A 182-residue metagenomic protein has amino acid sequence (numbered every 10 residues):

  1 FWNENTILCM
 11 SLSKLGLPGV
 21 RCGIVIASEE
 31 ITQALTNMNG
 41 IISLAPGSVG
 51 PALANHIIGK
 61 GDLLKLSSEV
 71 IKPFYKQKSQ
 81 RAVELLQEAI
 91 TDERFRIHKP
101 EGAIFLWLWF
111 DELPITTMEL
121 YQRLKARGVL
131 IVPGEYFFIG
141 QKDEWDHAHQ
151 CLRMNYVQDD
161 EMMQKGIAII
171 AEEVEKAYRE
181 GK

Functional and structural regions predicted by a protein language model:
F1-K182: PLP-dependent class I/II
